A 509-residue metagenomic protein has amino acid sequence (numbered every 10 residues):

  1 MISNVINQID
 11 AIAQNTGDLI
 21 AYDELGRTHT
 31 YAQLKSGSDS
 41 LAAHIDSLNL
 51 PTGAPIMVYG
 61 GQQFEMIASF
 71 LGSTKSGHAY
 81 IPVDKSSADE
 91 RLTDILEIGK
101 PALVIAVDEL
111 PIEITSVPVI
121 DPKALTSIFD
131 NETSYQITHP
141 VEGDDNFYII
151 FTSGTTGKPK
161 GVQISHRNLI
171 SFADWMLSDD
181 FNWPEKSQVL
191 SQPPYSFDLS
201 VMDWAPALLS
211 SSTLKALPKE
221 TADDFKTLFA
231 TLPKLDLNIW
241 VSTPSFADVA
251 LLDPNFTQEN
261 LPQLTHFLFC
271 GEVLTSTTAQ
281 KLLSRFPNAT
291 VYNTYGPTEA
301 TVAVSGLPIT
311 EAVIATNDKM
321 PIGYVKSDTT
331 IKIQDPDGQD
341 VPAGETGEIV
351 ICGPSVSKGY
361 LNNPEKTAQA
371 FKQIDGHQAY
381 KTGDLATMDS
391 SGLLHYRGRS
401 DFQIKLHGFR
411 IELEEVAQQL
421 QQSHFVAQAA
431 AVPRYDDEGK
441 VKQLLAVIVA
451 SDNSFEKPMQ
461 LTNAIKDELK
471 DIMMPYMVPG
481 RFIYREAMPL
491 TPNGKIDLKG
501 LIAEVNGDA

Functional and structural regions predicted by a protein language model:
M1-I149, I164, T275-A279, S327-T330 (+1 more regions): AMP-binding/adenylate-forming domain of the ANL superfamily
N4-I6, V104-I114, P118-H139, L169 (+2 more regions): AMP-dependent adenylate-forming
I56, S73, N146, T152-T155 (+11 more regions): Conserved S/T- and glycine-rich ATP-binding loop of Class I adenylate-forming
G60-Q63, D84, P193-F197, E220 (+1 more regions): Conserved AMP-binding
S69-G77, L169, P206-L208, F482: Short hydrophobic alpha-helical segments of the AMP-binding
S134-F151, K158, W183-V189, Y195: Conserved pre-ATP/AMP-binding loop-to-beta segment of ANL
K160-L190, D198-N238: Conserved AMP-binding/adenylation subdomain of ANL enzymes
S210-S212, L237-V241, L251-N317, P321: Gly/Ser/Thr-rich phosphate-binding loop
